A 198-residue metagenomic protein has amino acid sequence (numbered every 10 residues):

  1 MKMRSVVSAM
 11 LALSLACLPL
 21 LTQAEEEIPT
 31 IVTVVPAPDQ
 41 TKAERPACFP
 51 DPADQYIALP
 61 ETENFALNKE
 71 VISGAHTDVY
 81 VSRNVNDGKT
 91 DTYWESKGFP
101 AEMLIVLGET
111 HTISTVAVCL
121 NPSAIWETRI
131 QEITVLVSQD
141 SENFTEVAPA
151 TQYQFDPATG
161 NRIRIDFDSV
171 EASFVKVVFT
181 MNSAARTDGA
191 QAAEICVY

Functional and structural regions predicted by a protein language model:
M1-M10: Bacterial N-terminal signal peptides that target proteins for export
A9-L18: Bacterial N-terminal signal peptides
L20-A24: Sec/Tat signal peptide C-region and signal peptidase I cleavage site
E25-E27, I31, P36-Q40, L59 (+2 more regions): Aromatic, loop-rich ligand-recognition surfaces of beta-strand-rich domains
A47-F49: Sequence contexts marking disulfide-bonded cysteines in secreted/extracellular proteins
A53-N86: Predominantly extracellular/luminal regions of secreted and cell-surface proteins, especially disulfide-bonded
F65, V147-Q152: Local beta-strand/beta-hairpin segments that build beta-sheet-rich folds
Y153-T159: Short proline/glycine- and polar residue-rich coil/turn motifs
